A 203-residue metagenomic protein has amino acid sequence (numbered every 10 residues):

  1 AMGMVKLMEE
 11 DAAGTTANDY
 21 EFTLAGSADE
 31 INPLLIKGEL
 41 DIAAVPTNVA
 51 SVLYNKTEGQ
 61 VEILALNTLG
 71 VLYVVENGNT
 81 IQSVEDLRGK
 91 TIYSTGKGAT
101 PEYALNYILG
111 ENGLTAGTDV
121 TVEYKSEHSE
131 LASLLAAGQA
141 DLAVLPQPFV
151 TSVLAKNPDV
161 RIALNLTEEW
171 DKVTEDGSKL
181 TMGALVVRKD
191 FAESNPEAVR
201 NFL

Functional and structural regions predicted by a protein language model:
A1-K125, L134, Q139-Q147, D159-N165: Short, glycine-/small- and polar/acidic-enriched structural segments that line small-molecule recognition paths
N48-V49, E123, E127-L203: Pocket-lining segment of extracytoplasmic ligand-binding domains
